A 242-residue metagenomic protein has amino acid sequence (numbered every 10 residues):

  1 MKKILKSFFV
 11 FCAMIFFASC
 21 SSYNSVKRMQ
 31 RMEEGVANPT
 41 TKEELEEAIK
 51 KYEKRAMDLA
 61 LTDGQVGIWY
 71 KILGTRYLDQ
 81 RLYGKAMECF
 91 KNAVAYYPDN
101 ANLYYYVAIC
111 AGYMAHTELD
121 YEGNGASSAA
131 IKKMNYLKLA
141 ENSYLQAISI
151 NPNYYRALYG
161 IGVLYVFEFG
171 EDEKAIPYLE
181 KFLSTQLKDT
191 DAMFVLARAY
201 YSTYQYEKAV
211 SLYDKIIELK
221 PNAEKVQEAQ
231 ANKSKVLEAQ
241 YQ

Functional and structural regions predicted by a protein language model:
C20-R76, Q80: N-terminal leader/linker segments that initiate helical-solenoid repeat arrays
E34, G84, I109-N142, F167: Short coil/linker segments at helix-helix boundaries
L59, A93, Q146-A147, K181-F182 (+1 more regions): Canonical positions in the second alpha-helix
W69, L103, A157, A192 (+1 more regions): TPR alpha-solenoid repeat register
I72, Y106, G160, V195 (+1 more regions): Canonical tetratricopeptide repeat
D191, A199-Q242: Terminal, low-structured helical/coil segments at or just beyond the last alpha-helical repeat
